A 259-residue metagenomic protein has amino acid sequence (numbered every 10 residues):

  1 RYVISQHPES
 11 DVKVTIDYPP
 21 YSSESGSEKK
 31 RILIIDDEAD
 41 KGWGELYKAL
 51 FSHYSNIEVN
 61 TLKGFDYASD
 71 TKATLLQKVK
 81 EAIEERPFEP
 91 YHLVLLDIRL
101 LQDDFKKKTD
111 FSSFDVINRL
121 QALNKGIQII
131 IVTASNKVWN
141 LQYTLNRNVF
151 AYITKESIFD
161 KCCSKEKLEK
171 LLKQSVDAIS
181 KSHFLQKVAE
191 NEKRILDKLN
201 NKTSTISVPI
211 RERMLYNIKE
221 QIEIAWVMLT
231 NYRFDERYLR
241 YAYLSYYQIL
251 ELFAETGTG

Functional and structural regions predicted by a protein language model:
R1-L33, E38-V59: Non-catalytic signal-transmission and effector/linker regions of two-component phosphorelay proteins
I35-D37, L62-G64, V94: Conserved sequence signature across two-component system core domains
N56-T74: Short hydrophobic/Thr-rich beta-strand motif most characteristic of the beta2 strand and flanking loop of CheY-like
S69-G126: Conserved phosphotransfer microenvironments
D115-L145, Y152-T154: A short, hydrophobic beta-strand element within the central beta-sheet of small alpha/beta folds
W139, S157-H183: C-terminal output helix
E156-S157, A178-Y241: Charged alpha-helical initiation segments
E236-G259: Amphipathic, oligomerization/interface secondary-structure segments
